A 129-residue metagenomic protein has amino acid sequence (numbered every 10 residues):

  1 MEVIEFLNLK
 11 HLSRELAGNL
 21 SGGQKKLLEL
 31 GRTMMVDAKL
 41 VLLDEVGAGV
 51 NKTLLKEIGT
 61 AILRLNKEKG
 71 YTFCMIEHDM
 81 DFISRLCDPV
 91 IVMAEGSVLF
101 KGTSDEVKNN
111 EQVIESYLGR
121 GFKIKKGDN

Functional and structural regions predicted by a protein language model:
M1-L12, T60-L63: Conserved ABC ATPase "signature" region
L16-L20: Conserved ABC ATPase signature
E45-V46: Walker B catalytic motif
K56-E68: Helical segment within the ABC ATPase nucleotide-binding domain
E77-H78: H-loop/switch region of ABC-family ATPase nucleotide-binding domains
I83-R85: A short, surface-exposed alpha-helical micro-motif characterized by mixed small hydrophobic and charged/polar residues
